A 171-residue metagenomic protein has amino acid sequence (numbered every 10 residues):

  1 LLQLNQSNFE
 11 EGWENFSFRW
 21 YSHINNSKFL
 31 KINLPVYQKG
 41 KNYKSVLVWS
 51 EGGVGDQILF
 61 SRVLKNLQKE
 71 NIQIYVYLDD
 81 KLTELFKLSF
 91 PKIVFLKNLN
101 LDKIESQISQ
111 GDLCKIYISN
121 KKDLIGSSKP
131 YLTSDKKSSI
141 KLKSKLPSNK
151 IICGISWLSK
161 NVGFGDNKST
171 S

Functional and structural regions predicted by a protein language model:
L1-S171: Alpha-helical solenoid repeat scaffolds of the TPR/TPR-like class and their adjacent stem/linker regions that mediate
